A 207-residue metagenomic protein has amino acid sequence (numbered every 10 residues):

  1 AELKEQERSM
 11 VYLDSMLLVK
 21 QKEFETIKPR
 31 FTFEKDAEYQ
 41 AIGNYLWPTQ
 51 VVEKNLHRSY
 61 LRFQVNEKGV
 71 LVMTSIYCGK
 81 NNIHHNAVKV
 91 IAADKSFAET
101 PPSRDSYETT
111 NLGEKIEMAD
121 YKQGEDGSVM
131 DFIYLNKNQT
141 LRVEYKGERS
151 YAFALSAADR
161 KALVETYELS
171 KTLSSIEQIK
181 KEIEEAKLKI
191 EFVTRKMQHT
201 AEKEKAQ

Functional and structural regions predicted by a protein language model:
A1-Q207: A generic "folded-domain core" signal
